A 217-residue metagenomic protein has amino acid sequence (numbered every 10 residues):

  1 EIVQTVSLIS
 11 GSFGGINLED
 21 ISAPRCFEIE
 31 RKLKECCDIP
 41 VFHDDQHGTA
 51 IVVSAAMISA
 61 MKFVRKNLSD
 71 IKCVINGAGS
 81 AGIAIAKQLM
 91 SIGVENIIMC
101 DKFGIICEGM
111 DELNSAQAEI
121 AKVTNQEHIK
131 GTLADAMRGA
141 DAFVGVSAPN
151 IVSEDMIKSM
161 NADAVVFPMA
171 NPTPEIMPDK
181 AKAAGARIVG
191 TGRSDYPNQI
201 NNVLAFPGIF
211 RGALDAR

Functional and structural regions predicted by a protein language model:
E1-I71: Glycine/serine-rich phosphate-binding loop and adjoining beta1-alpha1 elements at the start of nucleotide-handling
V3, S7, F27-K34, I51-I58 (+6 more regions): Predominant activation on well-ordered alpha-helical scaffold segments within soluble catalytic domains
L8-S10, K34-E35, V64-L68, M90-S91 (+4 more regions): Solvent-exposed alpha-helices and their adjacent loops that cap or buttress functional pockets in soluble metabolic
N17-D20, V41-D44, I75, M99 (+3 more regions): General beta-strand structural signal in soluble alpha/beta enzymes
D20-A23, D44-H47, K102-I105, A148-P149 (+2 more regions): Short, ordered loop/turn segments at secondary-structure junctions
D44-D45, V64, D70, P168-R217: Adenosine-phosphate binding glycine-rich loop
I51-V144: Glycine-rich phosphate/diphosphate-binding loop of Rossmann-like nucleotide-binding domains
E119-P197: Rossmann-like adenosine-cofactor binding region
